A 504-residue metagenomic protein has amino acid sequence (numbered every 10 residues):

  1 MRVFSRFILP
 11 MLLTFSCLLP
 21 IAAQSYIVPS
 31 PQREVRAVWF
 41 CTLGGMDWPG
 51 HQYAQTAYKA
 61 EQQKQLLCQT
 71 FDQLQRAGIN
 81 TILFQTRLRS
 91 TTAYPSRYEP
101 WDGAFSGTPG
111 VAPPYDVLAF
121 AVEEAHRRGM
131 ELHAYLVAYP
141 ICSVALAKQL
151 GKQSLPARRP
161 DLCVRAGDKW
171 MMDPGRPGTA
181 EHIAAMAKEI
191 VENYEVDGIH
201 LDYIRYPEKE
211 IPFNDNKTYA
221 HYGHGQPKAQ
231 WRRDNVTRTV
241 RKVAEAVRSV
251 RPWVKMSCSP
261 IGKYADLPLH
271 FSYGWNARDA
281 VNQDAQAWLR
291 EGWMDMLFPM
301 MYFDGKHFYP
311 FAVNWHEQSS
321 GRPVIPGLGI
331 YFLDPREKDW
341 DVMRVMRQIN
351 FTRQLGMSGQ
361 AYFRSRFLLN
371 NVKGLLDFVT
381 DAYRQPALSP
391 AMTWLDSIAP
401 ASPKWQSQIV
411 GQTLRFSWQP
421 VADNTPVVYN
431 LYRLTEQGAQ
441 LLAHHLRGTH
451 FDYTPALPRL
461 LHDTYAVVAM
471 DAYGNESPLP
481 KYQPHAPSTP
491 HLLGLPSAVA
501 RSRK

Functional and structural regions predicted by a protein language model:
R33, C41-Q65, H133-A134, Y139-N193 (+1 more regions): Active-site-adjacent "subsite" loops/lids of carbohydrate-active enzymes
Q62-T91, N193-G198, A287: Catalytic domains of carbohydrate-active enzymes, especially glycoside hydrolases
Q75-P113: Aromatic-lined carbohydrate-binding/catalytic grooves of carbohydrate-active enzymes
T92-G107, P140-G167, I204-H224, L269-N276: Aromatic- and acidic-residue-enriched segments that line the glycan-binding/catalytic groove of carbohydrate-active
G178-K188, E192-N314, Q318-G321, P326-L328: Active-site neighborhood of glycoside hydrolase catalytic domains
A285-H307, R322-L395: Substrate-binding cleft of secreted/luminal carbohydrate-active enzymes
G374-N424, G474-K504: Pro/Thr/Ser/Gly-rich low-complexity, intrinsically disordered linker/stalk tracts
Y453-E476: Beta-strand-rich modules
